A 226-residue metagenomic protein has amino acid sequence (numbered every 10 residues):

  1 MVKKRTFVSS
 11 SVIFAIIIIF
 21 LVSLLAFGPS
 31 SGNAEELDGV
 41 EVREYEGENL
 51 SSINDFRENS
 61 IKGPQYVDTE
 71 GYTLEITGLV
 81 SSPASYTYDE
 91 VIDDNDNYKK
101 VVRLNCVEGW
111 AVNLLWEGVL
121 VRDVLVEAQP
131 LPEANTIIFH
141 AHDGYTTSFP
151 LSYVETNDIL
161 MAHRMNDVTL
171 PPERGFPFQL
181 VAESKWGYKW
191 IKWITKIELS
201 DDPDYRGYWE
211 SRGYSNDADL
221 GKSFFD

Functional and structural regions predicted by a protein language model:
V2-L74, E127-D226: Extended, aromatic/histidine-rich regions of cofactor-dependent oxidoreductases associated with respiratory
K3, T87, E117-L120: A diffuse structural propensity rather than consistent per-protein peaks
P64-L115: A glycine-rich, hydrophobic loop/mini-helix early in the fold
T87-D89, R122, R164: Short acidic (Asp/Glu) patches
N97-F149: Mid-length scaffold segments of soluble, non-membrane domains
